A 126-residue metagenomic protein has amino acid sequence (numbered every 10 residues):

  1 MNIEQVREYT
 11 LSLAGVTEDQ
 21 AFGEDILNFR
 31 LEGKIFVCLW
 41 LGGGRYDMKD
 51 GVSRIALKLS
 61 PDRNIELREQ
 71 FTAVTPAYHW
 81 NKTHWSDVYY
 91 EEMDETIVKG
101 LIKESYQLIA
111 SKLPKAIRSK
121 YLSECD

Functional and structural regions predicted by a protein language model:
M1-D126: Charge-dense, helix-prone N-terminal extensions
